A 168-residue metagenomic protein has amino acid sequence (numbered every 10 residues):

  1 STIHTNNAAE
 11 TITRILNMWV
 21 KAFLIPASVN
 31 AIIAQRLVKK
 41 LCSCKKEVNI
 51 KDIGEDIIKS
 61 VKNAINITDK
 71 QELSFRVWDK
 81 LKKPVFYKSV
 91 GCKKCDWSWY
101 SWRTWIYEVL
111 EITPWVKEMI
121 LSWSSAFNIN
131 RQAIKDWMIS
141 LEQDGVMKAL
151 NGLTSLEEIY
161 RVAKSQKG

Functional and structural regions predicted by a protein language model:
S1-G168: Short, flexible helix-loop junctions that flank or precede catalytic/ligand sites
